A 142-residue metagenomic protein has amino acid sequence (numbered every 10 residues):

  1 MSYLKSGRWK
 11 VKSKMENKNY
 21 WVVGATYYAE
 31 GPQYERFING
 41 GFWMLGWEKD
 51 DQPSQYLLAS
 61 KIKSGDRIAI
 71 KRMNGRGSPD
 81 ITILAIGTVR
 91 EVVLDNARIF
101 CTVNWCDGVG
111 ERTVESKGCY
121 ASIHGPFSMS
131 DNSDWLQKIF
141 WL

Functional and structural regions predicted by a protein language model:
S2-I62, I139: Compositionally biased, charged N-terminal/linker segments
K12, R76-S78: Residues embedded in well-ordered secondary-structure elements
K18-Y20, S64-I68, L84: Short, surface-exposed beta-edge/turn micro-motifs
Y27, R72-N74, D107: Residues that form ligand- and interface-recognition hot spots within folded domains
Y28, R76, D95: Surface-exposed, flexible loop/turn segments at secondary-structure boundaries
L57-R76: Short coil-to-beta transition motif at edge beta-strands of beta-rich domains
D80-L142: Aromatic- and Lys/Arg-enriched surface recognition patch
